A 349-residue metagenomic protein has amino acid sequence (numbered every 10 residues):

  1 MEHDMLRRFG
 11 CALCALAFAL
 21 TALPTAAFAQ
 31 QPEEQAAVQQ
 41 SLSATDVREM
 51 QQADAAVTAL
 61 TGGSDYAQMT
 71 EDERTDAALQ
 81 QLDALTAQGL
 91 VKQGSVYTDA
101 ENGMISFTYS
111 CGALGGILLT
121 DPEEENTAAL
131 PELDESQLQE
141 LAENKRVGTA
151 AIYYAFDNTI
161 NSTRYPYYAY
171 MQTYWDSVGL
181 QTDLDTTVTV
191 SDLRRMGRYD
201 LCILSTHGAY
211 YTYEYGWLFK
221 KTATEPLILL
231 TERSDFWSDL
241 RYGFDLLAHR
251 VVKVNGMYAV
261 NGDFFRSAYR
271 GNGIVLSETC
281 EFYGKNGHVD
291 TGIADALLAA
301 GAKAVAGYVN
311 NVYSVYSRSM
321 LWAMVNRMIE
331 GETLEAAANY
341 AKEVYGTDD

Functional and structural regions predicted by a protein language model:
E2-L13: Bacterial N-terminal signal peptides that target proteins for export
A12-A22: Bacterial N-terminal signal peptides
L20-E33: Sec-dependent signal peptide cleavage junction
Q30-A150: N-terminal propeptides/leader regions of secreted preproproteins that are proteolytically removed before maturation
V38-L42, D46-T61, T127-D235, D239 (+2 more regions): A domain-level signal for caspase-like cysteine endopeptidase catalytic cores and their zymogen-processing architecture
Q88-L90, Q172-L184, L297-Y308: Structural alpha-beta junctions
Y211-K303: Cysteine protease catalytic core and zymogen-processing segment of caspase-like enzymes
I274-D349: Active-site-proximal C-terminal subdomain of hydrolase catalytic domains
